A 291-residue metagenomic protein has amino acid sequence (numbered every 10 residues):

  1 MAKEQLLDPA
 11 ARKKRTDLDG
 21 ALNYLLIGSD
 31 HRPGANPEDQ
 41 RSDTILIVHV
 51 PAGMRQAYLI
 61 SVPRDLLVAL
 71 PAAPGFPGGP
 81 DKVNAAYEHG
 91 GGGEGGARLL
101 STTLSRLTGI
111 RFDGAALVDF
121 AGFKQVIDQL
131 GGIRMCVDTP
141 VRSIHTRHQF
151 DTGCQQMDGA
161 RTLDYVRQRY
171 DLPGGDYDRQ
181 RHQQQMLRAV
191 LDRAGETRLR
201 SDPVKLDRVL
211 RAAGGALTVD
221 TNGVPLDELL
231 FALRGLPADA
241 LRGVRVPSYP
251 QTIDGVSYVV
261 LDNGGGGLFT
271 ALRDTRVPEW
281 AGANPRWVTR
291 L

Functional and structural regions predicted by a protein language model:
M1-L291: Non-catalytic, solvent-exposed segments at the cell envelope interface
